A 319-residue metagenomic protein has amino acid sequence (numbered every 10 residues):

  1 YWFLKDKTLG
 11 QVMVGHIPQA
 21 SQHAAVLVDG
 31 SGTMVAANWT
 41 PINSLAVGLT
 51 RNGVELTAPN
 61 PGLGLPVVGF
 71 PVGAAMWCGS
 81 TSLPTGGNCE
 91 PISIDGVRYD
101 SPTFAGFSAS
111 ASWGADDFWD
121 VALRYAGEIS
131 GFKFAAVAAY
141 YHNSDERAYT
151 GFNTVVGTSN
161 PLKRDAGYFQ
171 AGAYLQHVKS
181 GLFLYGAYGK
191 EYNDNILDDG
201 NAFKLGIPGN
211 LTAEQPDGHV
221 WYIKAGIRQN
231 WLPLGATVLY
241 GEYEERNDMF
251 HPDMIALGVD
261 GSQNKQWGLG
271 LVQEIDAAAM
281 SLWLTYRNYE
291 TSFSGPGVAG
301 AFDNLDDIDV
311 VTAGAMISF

Functional and structural regions predicted by a protein language model:
Y1-D120, R124-S130, A135: Outer membrane beta-barrel
Q11-M13, S108, A135, G181-F183 (+2 more regions): Membrane-spanning beta-strand positions in outer-membrane beta-barrel proteins
G15-P18, W113-A115, A139-Y141, A187-G189 (+2 more regions): Active-site-proximal beta-strand/loop segments in catalytic clefts of secreted hydrolases
S31-P71, A75-N88, Y149-G151, T158-Y168 (+8 more regions): Extracellular/periplasm-exposed beta-strand and loop segments of Gram-negative cell-envelope proteins, dominated by
I92, F104, D116-F118, D165-Y168 (+3 more regions): Membrane-spanning beta-strands of outer-membrane beta-barrel proteins
A122-E274: Detector for outer-membrane/organellar transmembrane beta-barrel domains, recognizing the amphipathic beta-strand
G270-T291: C-terminal closing repeat unit and adjoining cap/tail of repeat-based domains
D307-F319: Outer-membrane beta-barrel "beta-signal"
